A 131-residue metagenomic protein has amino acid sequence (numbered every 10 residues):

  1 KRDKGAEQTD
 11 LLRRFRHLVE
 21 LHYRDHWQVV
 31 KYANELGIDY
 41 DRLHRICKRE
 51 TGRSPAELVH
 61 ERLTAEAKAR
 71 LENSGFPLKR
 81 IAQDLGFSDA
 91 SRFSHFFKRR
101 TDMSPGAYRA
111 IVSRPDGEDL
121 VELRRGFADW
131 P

Functional and structural regions predicted by a protein language model:
K1-H17, L21-L36, R49-P55, E61: Short, Lys/Arg-enriched, Trp-marked, Pro/Gly-tolerant hinge/linker segments that flank
A33, A82-Q83, S94: The alpha-helix within a helix-turn-helix
L36, L85-G86, F97: Core residues of bacterial helix-turn-helix
L36-R42: Basic, low-complexity segments
L43, R92-F97: Short hydrophobic/aromatic patch on the recognition helix
R49-A90, A107-P131: Terminal helix-turn-helix DNA-binding modules in bacterial transcription factors
